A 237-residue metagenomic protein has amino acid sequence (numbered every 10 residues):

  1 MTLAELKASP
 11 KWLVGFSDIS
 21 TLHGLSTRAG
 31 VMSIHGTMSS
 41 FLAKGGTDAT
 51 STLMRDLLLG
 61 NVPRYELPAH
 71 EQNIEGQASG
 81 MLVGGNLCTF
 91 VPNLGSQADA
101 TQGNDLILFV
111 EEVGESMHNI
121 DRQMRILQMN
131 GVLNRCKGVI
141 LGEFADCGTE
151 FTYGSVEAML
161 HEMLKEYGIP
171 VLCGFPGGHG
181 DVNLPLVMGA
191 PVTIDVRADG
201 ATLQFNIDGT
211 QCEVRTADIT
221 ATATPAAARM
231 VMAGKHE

Functional and structural regions predicted by a protein language model:
T2-S26, M32-M38, Y167-P170: Short, acidic/small-residue loops that bind anionic groups at enzyme active sites
K11-W12, V31-I34, G80-M81, C88 (+3 more regions): Structural motif
S17, T21, G45, A49 (+5 more regions): Conserved active-site and cofactor/substrate-binding residues in soluble primary-metabolism enzymes
D18, F90, V139, G189-V192: Buried hydrophobic positions in well-ordered alpha/beta secondary-structure cores of metabolic enzymes
V31-G95: Conserved anion/nucleotide-ligand pocket segment
T37-M38, E143, F175: Short secondary-structure boundary segments
T101-V156: Internal helical hairpin/lid segments
C147-H236: ATP/nucleoside-binding phosphotransfer catalytic cores, i.e., glycine-rich phosphate-binding loops
